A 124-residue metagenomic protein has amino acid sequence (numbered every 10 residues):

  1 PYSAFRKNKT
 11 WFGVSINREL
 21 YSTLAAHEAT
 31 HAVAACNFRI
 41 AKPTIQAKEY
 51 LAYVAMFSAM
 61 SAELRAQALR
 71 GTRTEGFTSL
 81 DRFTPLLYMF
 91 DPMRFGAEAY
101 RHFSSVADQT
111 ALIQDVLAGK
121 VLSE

Functional and structural regions predicted by a protein language model:
P1-A4, L20, A52, L87 (+1 more regions): Intrinsically disordered, low-complexity N-terminal regions enriched in serine/proline/glycine with scattered basic
P1-R18, A32: Active-site scaffold of zinc-dependent metalloenzymes
F5, E49, I113-V116: Extended hydrophobic/Leu-rich segments
S15-L24, K42-A47: Soluble non-cytosolic domains of exported or imported proteins
T23-C36: Active-site recognition of the HExxH zinc-binding catalytic motif
T44-G76: Post-HExxH zinc-binding segment in Zn-dependent metallohydrolases
E63-E124: Long, well-structured alpha-helical subdomains associated with metal-dependent extracellular/ecto-lumenal hydrolases
